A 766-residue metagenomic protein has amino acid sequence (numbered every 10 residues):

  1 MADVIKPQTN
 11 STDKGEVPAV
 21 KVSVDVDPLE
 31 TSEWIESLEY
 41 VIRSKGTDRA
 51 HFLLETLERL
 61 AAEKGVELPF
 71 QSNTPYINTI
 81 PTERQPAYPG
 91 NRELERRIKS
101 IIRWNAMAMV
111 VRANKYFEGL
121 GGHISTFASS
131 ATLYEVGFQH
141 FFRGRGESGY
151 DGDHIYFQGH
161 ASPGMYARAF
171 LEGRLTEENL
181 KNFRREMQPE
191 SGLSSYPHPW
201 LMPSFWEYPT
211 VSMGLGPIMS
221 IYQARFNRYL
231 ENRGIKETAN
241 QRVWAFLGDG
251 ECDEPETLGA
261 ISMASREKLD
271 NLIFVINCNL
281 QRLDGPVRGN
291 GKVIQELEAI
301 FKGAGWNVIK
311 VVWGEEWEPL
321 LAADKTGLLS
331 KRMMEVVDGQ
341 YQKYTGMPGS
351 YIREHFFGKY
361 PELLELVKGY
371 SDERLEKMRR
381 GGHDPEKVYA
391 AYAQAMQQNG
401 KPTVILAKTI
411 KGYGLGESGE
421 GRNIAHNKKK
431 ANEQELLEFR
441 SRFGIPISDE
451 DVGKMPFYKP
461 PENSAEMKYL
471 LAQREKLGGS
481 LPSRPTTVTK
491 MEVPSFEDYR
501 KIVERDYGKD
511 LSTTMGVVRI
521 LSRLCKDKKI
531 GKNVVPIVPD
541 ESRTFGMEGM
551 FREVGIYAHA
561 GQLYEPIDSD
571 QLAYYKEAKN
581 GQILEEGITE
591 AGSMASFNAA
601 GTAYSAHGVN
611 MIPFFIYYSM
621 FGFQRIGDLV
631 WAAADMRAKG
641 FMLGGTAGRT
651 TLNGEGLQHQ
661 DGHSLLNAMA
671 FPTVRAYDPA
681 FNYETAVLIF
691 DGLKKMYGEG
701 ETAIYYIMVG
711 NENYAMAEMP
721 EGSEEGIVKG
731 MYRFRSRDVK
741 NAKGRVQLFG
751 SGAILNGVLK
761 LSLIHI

Functional and structural regions predicted by a protein language model:
A2-L171, F439, T514-V518, S522 (+1 more regions): N-terminal amphipathic, basic-rich helices that act as targeting or association modules
Q85, P89-I102, A106-Y116, H123-E267 (+5 more regions): Cofactor-binding active-site loop characterized by glycine-rich and histidine/acidic residues
Q85-A106, F127, F142-G146, D153 (+5 more regions): Non-catalytic terminal/interface segments that mediate subunit docking, oligomerization, and allosteric communication
R174-R185, K268-V275, G303-A304, A633-G648: A glycine-rich helix N-cap at a beta->alpha junction
E254-N279, V630, R637: A short alpha/beta connector and helix-capping loop motif
C278-R505, G726-F734: Long, well-ordered, tryptophan-enriched scaffold segments
L366, S495, D635-Q747, I754: Active-site phosphate/pyrophosphate-binding segments
I764-I766: Conserved small/polar residues in nucleotide/adenosyl-binding loops
